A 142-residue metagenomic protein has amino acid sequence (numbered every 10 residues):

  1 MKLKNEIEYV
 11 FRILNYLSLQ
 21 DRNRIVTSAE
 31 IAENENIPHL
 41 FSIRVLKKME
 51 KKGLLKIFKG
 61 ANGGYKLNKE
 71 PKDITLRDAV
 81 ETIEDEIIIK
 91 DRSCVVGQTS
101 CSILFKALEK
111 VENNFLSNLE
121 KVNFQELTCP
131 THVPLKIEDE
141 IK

Functional and structural regions predicted by a protein language model:
N5, Y9-F11, N15-I37, K56 (+1 more regions): N-terminal helix-turn-helix DNA-binding core of bacterial DNA-binding proteins
L40: Key DNA-contact positions within bacterial/archaeal DNA-binding proteins
I43-R44, P71: Compact, glycine-rich, soluble single-domain proteins
V45-E50: Basic amphipathic alpha-helical segments that dock to polyanions
G53: Glycine-centered, phosphate/nucleic-acid-interacting loop/turn motifs that mediate DNA/RNA or nucleotide
A61-N68: Minor-groove-contacting beta-hairpin "wing" of winged helix-turn-helix DNA-binding domains
P71-V96, E112-N113: Conserved segment of winged-helix/HTH DNA-binding domains
V95-K142: C-terminal regulatory/oligomerization modules of transcriptional regulators
